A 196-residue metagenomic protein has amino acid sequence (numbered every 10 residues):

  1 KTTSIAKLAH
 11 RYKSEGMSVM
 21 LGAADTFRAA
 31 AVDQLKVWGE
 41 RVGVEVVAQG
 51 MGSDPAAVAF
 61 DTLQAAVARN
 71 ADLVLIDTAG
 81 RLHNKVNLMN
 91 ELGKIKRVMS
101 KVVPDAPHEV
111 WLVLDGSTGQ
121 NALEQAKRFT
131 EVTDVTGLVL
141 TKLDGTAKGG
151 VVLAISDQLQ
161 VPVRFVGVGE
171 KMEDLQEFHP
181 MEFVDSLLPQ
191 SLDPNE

Functional and structural regions predicted by a protein language model:
K1-E196: P-loop/Walker A NTP-binding module and the surrounding RecA-like catalytic core of P-loop NTPases
